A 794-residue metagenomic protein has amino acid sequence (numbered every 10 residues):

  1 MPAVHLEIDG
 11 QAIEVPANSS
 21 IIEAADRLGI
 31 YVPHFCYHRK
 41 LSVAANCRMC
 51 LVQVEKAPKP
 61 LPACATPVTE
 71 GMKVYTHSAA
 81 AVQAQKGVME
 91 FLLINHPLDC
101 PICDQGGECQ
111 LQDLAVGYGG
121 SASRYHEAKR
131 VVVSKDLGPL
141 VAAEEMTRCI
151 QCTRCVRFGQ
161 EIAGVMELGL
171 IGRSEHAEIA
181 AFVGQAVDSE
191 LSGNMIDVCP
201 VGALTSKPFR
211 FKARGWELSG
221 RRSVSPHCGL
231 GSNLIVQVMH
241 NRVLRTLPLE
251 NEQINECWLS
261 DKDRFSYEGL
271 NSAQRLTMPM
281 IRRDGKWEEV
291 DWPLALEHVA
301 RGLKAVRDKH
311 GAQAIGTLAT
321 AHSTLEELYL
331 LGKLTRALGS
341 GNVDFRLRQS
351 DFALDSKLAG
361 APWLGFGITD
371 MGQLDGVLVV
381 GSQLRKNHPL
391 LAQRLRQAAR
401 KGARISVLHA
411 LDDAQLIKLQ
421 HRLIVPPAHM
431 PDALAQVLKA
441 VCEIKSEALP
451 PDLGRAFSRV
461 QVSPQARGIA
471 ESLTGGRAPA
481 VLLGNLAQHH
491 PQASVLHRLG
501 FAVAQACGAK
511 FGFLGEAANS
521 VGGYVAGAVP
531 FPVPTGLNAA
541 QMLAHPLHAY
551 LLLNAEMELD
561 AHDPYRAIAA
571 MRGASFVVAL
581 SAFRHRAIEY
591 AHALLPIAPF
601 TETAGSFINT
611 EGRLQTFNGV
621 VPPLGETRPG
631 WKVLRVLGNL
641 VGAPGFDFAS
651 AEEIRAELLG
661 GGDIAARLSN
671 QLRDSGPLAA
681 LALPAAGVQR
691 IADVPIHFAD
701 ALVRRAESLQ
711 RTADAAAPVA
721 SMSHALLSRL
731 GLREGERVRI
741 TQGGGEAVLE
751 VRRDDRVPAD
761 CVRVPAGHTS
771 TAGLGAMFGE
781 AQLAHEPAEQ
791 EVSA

Functional and structural regions predicted by a protein language model:
P2-S20, D26, H34, H38 (+7 more regions): N-terminal export/assembly segments and adjacent metallocofactor-ligating motifs of anaerobic energy-metabolism
V32, Y37, A314, G332 (+9 more regions): A cross-kingdom feature strongest in bacterial/archaeal respiratory oxidoreductases
L204-R210, V243-R245, T317, N342-F345 (+8 more regions): Acidic/polar loop patches that form or flank catalytic/metal-binding clefts of enzymes that bind anionic ligands
H240-C257, K262-S272, M278-R282, D291 (+6 more regions): Long hydrophobic segments that form regular secondary structure
S340-A353, G402-D412, A506-G522, A574-R584: A generic structural motif
A410-L411, I417-P450, A493, R498 (+5 more regions): Short alpha-helices
Q420-I424, P431-A487: Phosphate/pyrophosphate-binding active-site segments
R477-A544: A glycine-rich, hydrophobic/aromatic-adjacent loop/helix-cap motif
